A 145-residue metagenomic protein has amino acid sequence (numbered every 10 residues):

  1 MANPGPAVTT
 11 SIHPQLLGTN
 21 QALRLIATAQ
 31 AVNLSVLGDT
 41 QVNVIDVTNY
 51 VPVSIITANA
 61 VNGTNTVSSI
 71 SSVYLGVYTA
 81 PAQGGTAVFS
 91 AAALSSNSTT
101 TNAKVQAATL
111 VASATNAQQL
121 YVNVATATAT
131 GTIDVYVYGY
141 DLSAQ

Functional and structural regions predicted by a protein language model:
A2-Q145: Surface-exposed, low-hydrophobicity beta-strand/loop segments enriched in small/polar/acidic residues
